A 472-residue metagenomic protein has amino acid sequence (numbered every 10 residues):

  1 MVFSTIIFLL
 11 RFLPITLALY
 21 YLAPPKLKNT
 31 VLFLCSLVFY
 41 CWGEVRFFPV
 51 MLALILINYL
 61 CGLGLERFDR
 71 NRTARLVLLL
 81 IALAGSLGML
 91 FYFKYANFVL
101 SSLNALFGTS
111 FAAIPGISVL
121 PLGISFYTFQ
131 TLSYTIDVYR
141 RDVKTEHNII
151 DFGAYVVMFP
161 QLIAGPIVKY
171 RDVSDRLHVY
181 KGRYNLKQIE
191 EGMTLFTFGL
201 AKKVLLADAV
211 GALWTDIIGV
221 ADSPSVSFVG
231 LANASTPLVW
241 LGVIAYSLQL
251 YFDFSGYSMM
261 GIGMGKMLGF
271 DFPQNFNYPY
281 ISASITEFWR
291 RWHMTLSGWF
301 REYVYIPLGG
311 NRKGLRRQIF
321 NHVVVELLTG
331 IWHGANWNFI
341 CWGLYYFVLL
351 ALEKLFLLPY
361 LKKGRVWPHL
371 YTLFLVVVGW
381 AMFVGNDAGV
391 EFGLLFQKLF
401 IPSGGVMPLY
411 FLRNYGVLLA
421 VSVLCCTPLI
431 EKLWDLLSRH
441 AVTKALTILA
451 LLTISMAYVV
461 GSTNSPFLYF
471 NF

Functional and structural regions predicted by a protein language model:
M1-N471: Membrane-embedded transmembrane alpha-helical bundles that form the catalytic cores of multi-pass lipid-modifying
